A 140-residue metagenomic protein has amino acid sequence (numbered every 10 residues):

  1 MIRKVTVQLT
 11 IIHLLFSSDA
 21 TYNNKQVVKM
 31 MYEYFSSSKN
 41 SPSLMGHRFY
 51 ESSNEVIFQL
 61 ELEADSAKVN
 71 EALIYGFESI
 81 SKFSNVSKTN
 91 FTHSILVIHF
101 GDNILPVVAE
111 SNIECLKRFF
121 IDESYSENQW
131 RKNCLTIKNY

Functional and structural regions predicted by a protein language model:
M1-D19: Classical Sec-dependent N-terminal signal peptides that target proteins to the secretory pathway
I2-R3, Y22-N24, S81: Generic cytosolic/nucleocytoplasmic N-terminal low-complexity/intrinsically disordered segments
I2-V5, S84, R118: Short, flexible coil/linker segments at or flanking structured domains
T6, P42-G46, I80: Residue-level detector of functional hotspots within protein domains
S17, G76-F77, C115: Small-side-chain structural scaffolding
A20-A64, K88-Y140: Polar/charged, Gly/Pro-rich intrinsically disordered segments
V69-N90: Short, non-transmembrane amphipathic alpha-helical segments
